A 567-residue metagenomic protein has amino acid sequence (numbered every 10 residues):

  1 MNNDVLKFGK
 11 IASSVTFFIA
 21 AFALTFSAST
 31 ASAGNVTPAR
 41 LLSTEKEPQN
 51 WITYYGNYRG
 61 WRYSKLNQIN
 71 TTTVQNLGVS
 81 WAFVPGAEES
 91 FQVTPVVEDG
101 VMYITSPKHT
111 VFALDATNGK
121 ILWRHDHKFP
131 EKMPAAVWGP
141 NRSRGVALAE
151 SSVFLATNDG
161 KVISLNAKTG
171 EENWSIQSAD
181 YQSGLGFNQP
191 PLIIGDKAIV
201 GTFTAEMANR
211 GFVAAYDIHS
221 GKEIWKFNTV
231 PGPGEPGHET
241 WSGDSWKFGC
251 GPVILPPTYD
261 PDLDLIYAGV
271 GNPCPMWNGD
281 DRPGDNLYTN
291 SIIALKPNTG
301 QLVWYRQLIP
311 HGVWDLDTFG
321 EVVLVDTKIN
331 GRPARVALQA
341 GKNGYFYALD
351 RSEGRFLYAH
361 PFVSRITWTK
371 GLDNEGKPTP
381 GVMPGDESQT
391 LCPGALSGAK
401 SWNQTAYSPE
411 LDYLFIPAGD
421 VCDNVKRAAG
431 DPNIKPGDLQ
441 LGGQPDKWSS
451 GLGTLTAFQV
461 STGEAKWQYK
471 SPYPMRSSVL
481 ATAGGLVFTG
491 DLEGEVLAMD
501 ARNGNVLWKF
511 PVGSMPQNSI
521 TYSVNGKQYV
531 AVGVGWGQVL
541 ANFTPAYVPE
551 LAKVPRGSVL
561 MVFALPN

Functional and structural regions predicted by a protein language model:
A12-S27: Bacterial N-terminal signal peptides
G34-P85, K120-P134, E171-D180, K222-V230 (+10 more regions): Aromatic (tryptophan-biased) beta-strands that constitute blades/sheets of beta-rich domains
W51-Y55, E88-T110, A135-K161, G186-R210 (+7 more regions): Repeat-blade elements of multi-bladed beta-propeller folds
H311-V313, G320-E321, V363-T367, K470-S477 (+1 more regions): Conserved blade-ending motifs and adjacent loop-strand segments that build the rim/top face of beta-propeller domains
G419, K447-N505: Loop/turn-rich, solvent-exposed surfaces of beta-rich toroidal or solenoidal domains
I520-N567: Blade-level signature of beta-propeller repeat domains, shared across WD40, Kelch, NHL, RCC1 and BNR/Asp-box propellers
